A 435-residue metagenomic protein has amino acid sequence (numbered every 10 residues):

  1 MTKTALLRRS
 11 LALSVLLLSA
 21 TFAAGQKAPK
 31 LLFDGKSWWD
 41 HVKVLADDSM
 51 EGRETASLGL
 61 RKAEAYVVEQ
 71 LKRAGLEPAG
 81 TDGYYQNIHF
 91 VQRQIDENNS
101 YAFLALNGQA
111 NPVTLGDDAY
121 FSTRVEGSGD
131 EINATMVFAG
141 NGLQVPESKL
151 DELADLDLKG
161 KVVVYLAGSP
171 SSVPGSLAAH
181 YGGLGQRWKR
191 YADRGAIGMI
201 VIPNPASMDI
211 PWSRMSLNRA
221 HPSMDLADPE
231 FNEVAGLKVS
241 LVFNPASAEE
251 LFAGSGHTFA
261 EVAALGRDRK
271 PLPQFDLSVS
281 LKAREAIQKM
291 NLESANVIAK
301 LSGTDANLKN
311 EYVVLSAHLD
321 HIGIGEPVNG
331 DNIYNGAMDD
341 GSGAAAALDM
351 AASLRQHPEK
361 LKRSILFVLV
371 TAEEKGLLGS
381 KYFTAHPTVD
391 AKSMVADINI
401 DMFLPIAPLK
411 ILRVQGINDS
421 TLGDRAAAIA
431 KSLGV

Functional and structural regions predicted by a protein language model:
T2-A12: Bacterial N-terminal signal peptides that target proteins for export
A23-A79, S247, G254, N310-Y312: N-terminal hydrophobic or amphipathic helices/low-complexity stretches enriched in small/hydrophobic/Pro/Gly
K27-L32, D48-L58, S100-Y101, T123-G127 (+8 more regions): Second-shell loop/turn segments in exported
F33, T114-F231, L237, S302 (+4 more regions): Extracellular/luminal Protease-associated
E51-P170, L277, R284-K289, E293-S294: Noncatalytic luminal/extracellular "stalk/propeptide" segments of secretory-pathway proteins
V113-T114, G129, L226-F259, V370-V435: Metal-dependent peptidase/peptidase-like ectodomains
H180-Q186, R190, S207, G323 (+1 more regions): Acidic/histidine-rich catalytic neighborhood of metal-dependent amide-processing enzymes
I197-G198, I202-A206, A220-H221, D225-N296: Long, well-ordered, tryptophan-enriched scaffold segments
